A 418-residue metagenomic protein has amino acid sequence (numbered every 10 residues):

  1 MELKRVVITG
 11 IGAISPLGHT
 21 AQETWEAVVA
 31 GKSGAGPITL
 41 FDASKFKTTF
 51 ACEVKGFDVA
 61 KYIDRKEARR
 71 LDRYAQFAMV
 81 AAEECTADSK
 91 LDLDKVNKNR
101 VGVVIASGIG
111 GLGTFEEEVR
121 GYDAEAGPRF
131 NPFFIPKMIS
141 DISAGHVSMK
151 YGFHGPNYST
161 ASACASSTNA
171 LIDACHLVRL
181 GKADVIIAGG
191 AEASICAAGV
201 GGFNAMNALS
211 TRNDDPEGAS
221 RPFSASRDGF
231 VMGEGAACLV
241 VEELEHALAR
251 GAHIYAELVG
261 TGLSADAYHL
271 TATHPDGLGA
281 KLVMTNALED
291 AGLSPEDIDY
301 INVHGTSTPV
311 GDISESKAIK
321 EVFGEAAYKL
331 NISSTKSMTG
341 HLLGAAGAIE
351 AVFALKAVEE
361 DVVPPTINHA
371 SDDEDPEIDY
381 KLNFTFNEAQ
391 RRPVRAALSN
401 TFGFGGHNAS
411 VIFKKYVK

Functional and structural regions predicted by a protein language model:
M1-E67, E245-Y255, V352-T366, K414-K418: ACP-dependent fatty acid/polyketide chain-elongation machinery
M1-I8, K95-K98, A291-D297, Y328 (+1 more regions): Flexible, low-complexity linker/loop segments at domain and module junctions
R5-T9, G36, D214-A291, Y300 (+1 more regions): Condensing-enzyme catalytic core mediating Claisen C-C bond formation in acyl metabolism
I8, K32-S162, A191-V200, P295-G311: Conserved beta-ketoacyl condensing-enzyme motif
G10, V28, A82, V103 (+10 more regions): Conserved small-residue
A78-L91, S143, S148-Y151, P156-E192 (+3 more regions): Active-site-proximal alpha-helical scaffold in enzymes
A124-N131, I172, H176, E192-A249 (+2 more regions): Glycine-/small-residue-rich "gating" segment that lines the acyl/pantetheine channel and substrate pocket
Y268-A280, T306-F323, Y328, L342-I349 (+1 more regions): Short glycine/threonine-rich loop-to-helix capping motif typified by GTGT followed within a few residues by an Asp-Pro
